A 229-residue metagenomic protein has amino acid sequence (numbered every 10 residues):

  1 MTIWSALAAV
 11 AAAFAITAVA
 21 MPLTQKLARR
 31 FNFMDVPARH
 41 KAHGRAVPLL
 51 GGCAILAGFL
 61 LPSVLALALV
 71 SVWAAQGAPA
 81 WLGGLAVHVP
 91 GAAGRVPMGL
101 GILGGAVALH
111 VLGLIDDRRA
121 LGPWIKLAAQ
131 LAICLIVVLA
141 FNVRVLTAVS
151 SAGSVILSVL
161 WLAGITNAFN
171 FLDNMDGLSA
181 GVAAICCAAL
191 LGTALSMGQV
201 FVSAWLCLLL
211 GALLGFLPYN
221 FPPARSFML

Functional and structural regions predicted by a protein language model:
T2-L229: "…together with the soluble PPM/PP2C metallo-phosphatase catalytic core" -> "…together with the soluble PPM/PP2C
